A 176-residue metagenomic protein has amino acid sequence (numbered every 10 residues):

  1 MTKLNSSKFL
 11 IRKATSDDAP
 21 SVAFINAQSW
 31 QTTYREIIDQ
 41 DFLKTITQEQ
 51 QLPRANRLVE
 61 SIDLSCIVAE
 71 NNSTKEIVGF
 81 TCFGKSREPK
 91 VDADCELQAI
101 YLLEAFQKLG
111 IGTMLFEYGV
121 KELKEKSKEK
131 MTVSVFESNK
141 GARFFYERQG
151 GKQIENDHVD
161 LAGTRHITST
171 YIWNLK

Functional and structural regions predicted by a protein language model:
M1-S7: Acyl-donor-binding surface of acyltransferase catalytic domains
F9, K13-A19, F24-A105, F116-Y118 (+3 more regions): Acetyl-CoA-dependent GNAT
A93, E129-R143, E147-Q149, I154-K176: C-terminal "cap" of GNAT-fold acetyltransferases
L103-A105, L109, E137-S138: Active-site acidic-Proline motif in GNAT/NAT acetyltransferases
K108-K121, F144-R148: Conserved acetyl-CoA-binding loop-helix of GNAT-fold acetyltransferases
L109, K126-E129: Short coil/turn segments at alpha/beta junctions that flank glycine-rich nucleotide-binding fingerprints
